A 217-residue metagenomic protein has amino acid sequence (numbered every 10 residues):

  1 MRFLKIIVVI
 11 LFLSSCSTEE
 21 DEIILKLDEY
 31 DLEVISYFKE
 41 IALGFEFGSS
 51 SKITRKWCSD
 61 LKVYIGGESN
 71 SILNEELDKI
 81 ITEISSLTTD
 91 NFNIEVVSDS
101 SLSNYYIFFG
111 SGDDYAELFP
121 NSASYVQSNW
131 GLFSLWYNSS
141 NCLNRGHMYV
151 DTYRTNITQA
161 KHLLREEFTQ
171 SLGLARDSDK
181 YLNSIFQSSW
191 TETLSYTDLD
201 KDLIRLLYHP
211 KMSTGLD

Functional and structural regions predicted by a protein language model:
M1-R2, S17: N-terminal hydrophobic targeting signals that begin at the initiator methionine
R2-V9: Sec-dependent signal peptide recognition, specifically the positively charged N-region followed immediately by
V9-I10, S50: Residue-level signal for mature regions of secreted extracellular proteins and peptides
F12-S15: C-terminal motif of bacterial Sec signal peptides marking the signal peptidase cleavage site
S17-S71, F133-S140: Disordered inhibitory propeptide/activation segment of secreted metzincin zinc metalloprotease zymogens, centered on
E20-L32, F47-G48, S124-Q159, A175-D217: Metalloprotease/metallohydrolase-associated module, dominated by Zn2+-dependent proteases
I35-L43, D78, Y106, D200-Y208: Generic detector of well-ordered alpha-helical segments enriched in charged/polar residues, highlighting helical
S71-Y181: Metzincin-family zinc-dependent endopeptidase catalytic domain
